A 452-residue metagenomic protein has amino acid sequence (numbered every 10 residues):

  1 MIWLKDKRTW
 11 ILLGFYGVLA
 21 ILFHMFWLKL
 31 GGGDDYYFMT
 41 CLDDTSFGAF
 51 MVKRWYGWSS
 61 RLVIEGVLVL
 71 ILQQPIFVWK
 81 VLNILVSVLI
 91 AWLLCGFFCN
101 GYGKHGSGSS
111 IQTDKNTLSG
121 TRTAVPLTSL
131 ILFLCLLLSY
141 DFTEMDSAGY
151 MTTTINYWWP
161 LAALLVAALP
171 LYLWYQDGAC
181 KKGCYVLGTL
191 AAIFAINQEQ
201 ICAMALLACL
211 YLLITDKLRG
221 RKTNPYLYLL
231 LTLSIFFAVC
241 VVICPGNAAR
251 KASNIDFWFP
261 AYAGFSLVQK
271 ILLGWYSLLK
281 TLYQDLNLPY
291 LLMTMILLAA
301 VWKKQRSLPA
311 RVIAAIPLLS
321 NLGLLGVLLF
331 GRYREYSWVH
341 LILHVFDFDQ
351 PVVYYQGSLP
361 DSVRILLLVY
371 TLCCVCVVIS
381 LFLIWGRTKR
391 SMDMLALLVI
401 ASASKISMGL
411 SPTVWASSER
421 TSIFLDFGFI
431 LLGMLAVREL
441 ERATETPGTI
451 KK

Functional and structural regions predicted by a protein language model:
M1-A20, Q112, T117, R122: Start-transfer (signal-anchor) and selected internal transmembrane alpha helices of multi-pass inner/ER membrane
T9-W10, G120-I131, C180-C184, K222-L230 (+2 more regions): Membrane-interfacial loop-to-transmembrane alpha-helix junctions, especially the N-terminal start
M25-V78, Q200-A203, T215-L381, K405-R420: Transmembrane catalytic cores of multi-pass membrane glycosyltransferases and polysaccharide-assembly enzymes
L85-G120, T128, V166: Transmembrane-helix motifs of polytopic, lipid-linked glycan transferases
S87-F98, A163-Y175, L206-I214, T294-L298 (+2 more regions): Transmembrane alpha-helical segments
A124-Y172, S358-S380, I406-G433: Membrane-interface micro-motifs in multi-pass membrane enzymes
L173-I193, Y228-L229: Short hydrophobic alpha-helices at membrane interfaces in multi-pass membrane enzymes
G183-A208, F236: Membrane-interface alpha helices of multi-pass inner-membrane proteins
